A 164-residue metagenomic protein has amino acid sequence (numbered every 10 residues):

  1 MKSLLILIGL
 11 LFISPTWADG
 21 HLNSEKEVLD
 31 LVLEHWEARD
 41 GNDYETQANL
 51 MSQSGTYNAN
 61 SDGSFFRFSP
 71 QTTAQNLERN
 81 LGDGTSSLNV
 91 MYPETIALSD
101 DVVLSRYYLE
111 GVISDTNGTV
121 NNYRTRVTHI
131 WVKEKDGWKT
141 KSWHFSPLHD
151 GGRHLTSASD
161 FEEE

Functional and structural regions predicted by a protein language model:
L4-I13: Sec-dependent N-terminal signal peptides
T16-L50, A158-E164: Short, low-complexity N-terminal intrinsically disordered segments enriched in polar/charged residues
L22, K26, D43-S99, N122: A solvent-exposed, acidic/Ser-Thr-rich amphipathic alpha-helical stretch
E34-E37, N60-S64, N117: Second-shell loop/turn segments in exported
D40, A97, G111-D115, W131: Beta-strand elements of well-folded, non-transmembrane domains
D83, G111-N121: Short, cysteine-centered beta-strand-loop-beta hairpins and adjacent loop/turn segments enriched in charged/polar
D101-G111: A short hydrophobic beta-strand element
R124-H154: Short beta-strand edge/turn micro-motifs at domain boundaries
